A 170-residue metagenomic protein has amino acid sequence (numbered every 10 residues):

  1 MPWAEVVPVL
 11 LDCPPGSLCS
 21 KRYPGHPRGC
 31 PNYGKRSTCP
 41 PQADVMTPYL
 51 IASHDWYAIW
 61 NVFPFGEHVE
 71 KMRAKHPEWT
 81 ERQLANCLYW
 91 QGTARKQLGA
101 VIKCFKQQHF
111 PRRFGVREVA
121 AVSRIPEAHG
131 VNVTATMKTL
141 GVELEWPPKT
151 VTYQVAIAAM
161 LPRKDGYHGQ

Functional and structural regions predicted by a protein language model:
M1-Q170: Auxiliary alpha/beta "docking" domains used to position bulky ligands
